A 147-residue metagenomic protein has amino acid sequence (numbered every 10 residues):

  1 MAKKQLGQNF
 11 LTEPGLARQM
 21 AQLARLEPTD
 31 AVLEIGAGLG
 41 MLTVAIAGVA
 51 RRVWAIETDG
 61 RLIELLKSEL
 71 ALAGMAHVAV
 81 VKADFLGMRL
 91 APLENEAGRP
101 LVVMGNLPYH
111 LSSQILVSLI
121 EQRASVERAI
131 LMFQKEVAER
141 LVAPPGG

Functional and structural regions predicted by a protein language model:
M1-G147: Catalytic cores of RNA-modifying enzymes
